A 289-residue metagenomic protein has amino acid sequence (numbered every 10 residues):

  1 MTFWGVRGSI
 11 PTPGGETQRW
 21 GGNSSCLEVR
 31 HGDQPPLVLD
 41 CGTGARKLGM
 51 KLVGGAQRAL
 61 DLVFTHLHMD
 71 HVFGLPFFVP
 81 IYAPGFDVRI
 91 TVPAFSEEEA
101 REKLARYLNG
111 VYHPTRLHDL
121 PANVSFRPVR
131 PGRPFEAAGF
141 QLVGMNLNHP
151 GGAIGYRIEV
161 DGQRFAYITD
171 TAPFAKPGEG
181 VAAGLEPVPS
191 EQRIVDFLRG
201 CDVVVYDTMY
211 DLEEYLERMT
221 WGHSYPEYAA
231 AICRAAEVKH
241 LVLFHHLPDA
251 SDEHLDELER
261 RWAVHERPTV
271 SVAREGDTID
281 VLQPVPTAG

Functional and structural regions predicted by a protein language model:
M1-E179, L255-G289: Binuclear metal-dependent hydrolase catalytic cores
F174-R274: Cap/insert and terminal regions of metallo-dependent hydrolase folds
